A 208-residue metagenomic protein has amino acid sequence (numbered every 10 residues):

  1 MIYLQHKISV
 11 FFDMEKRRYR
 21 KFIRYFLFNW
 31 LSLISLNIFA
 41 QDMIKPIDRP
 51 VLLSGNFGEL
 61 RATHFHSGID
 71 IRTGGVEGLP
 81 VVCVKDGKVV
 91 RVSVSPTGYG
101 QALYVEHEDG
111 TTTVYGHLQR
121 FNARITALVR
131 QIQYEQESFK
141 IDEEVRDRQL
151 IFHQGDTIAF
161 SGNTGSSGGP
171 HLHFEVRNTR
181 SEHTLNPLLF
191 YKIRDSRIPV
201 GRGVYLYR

Functional and structural regions predicted by a protein language model:
M1-I23: N-terminal secretory signal peptides that target proteins for export/translocation
R24, F28-S32: Classical Sec-dependent N-terminal signal peptides that target proteins to the secretory pathway
I38-A102, E106-T112, Q119-R124, F139 (+4 more regions): Surface-exposed, glycine-biased beta-strand/turn segments
E135-E137: Beta-propeller domains with acidic blade repeats across secreted/periplasmic ectodomains and cytosolic WD/CNH propellers
